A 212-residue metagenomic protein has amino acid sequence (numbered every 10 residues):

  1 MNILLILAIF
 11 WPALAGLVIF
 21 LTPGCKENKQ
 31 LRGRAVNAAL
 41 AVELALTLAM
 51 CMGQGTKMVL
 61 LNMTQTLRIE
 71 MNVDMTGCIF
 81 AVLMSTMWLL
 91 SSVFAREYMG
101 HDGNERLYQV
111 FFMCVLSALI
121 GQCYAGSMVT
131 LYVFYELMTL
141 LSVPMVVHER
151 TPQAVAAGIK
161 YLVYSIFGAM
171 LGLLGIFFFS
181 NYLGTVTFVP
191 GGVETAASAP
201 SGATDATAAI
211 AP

Functional and structural regions predicted by a protein language model:
M1-L7, L14-V110, T185-A206: Transmembrane helix-loop-helix hairpins at membrane boundaries of multipass inner-membrane proteins
I9, M71-N72, S85, V115 (+2 more regions): Short conserved micro-motifs on helix faces and helix-strand junctions that flank and scaffold key functional residues
F10-L14, V42, F134-L141: Membrane-embedded alpha-helical segments of multi-pass membrane proteins, especially the transmembrane helices
E27-Q30, L107-P212: Alpha-helical multi-pass transmembrane bundles of energy-transducing inner-membrane proteins
